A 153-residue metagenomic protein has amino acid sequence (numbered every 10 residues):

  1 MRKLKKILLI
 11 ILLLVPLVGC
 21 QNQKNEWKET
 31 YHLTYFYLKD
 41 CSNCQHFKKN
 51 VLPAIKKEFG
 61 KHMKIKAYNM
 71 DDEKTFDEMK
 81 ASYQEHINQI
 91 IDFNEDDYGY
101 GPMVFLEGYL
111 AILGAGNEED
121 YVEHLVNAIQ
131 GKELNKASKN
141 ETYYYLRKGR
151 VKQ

Functional and structural regions predicted by a protein language model:
M1-L8: Bacterial N-terminal signal peptides that target proteins for export
P16-G19: C-terminal motif of bacterial Sec signal peptides marking the signal peptidase cleavage site
Q21-L33, Y37-D40, H124-Q153: Proteins that catalyze or organize thiol-disulfide redox chemistry and the adjacent proteostasis machinery handling
K24-A67: Local sequence-structure signature of Cys/Sec-based thiol-disulfide redox active-site neighborhoods
L38-N43, M70-T75, L110-I112, E118: Solvent-exposed loop/turn segments at secondary-structure junctions within structured extracellular/periplasmic domains
K61-M79: Thiol-based oxidoreductase modules, predominantly thioredoxin-like and allied folds used for disulfide exchange
A81-Y109: Short, structured active-site "lid" loops
Y98-G101, F105-Y143: Non-catalytic, surface beta->alpha helical segment in thiol-disulfide oxidoreductase systems
